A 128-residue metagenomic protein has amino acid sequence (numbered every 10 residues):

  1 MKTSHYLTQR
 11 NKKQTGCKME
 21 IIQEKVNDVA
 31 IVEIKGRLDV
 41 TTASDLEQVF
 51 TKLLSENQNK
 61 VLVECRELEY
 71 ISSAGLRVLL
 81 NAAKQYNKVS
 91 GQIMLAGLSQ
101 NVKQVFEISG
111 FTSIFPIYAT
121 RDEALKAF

Functional and structural regions predicted by a protein language model:
K2-E33: Short beta-strand/loop segment at the start of cytosolic alpha/beta domains
L38-I114: Amphipathic alpha-helical interaction surfaces in cytosolic regulatory modules
P116-T120: Short acidic-hydrophobic, aromatic-tinged amphipathic segments that line or gate anion-handling sites
